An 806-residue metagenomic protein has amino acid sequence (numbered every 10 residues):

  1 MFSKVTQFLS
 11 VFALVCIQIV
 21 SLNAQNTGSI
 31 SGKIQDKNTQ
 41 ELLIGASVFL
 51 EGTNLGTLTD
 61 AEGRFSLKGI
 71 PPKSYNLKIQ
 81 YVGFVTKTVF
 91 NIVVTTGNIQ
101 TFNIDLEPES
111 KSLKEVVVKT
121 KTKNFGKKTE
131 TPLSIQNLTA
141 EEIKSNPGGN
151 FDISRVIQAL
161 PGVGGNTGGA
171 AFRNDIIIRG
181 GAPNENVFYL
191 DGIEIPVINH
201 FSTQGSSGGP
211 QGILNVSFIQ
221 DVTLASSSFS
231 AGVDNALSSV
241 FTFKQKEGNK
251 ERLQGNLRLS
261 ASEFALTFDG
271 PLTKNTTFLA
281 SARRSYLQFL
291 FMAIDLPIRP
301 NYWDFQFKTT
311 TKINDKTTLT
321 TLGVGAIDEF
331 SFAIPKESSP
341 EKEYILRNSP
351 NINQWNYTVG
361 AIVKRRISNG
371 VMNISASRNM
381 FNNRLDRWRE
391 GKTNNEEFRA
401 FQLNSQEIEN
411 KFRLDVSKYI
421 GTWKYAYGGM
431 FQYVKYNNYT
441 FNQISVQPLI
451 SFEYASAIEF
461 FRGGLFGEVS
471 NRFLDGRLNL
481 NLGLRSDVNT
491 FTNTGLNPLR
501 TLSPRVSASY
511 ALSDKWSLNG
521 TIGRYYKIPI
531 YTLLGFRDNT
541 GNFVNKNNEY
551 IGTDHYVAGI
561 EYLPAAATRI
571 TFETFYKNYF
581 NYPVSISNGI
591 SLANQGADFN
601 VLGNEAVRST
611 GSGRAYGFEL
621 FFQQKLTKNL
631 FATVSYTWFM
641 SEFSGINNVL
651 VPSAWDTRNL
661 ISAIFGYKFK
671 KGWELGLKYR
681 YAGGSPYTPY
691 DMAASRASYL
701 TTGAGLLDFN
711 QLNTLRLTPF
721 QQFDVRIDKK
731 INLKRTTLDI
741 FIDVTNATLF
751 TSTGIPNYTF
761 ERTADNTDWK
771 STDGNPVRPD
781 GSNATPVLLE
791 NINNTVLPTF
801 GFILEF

Functional and structural regions predicted by a protein language model:
L22-E115: Periplasm-facing N-terminal accessory domains of Gram-negative outer-membrane beta-barrel systems
V85, I92-N98, V117-S230, V240-K246: Periplasmic N-terminal accessory/gating domains of Gram-negative outer-membrane beta-barrel systems
V187, D221-G232, A236-K246, L253-P297 (+2 more regions): Predominantly transmembrane beta-strands of Gram-negative outer membrane beta-barrel pores used for transport
I198-N199, P335-S338, N382, N437-I444 (+4 more regions): Surface-exposed extracellular loop regions of Gram-negative outer-membrane beta-barrel proteins, predominantly
T310-D328, S349-G495, A511, P564 (+5 more regions): Face-selective signature of the C-terminal outer-membrane beta-barrel domain
A400-S405, E409-D415, E453-F460, G464-F466 (+4 more regions): Outer membrane beta-barrel strand-and-loop segments of large Gram-negative receptors, especially TonB-dependent
F473-L474, Y576-N578, F599-P686: Gram-negative outer-membrane beta-barrel transporters
F580, A632, Y681-G703, T718-Q722 (+1 more regions): C-terminal beta-signal and adjacent terminal beta-strands/loops of Gram-negative outer-membrane beta-barrel proteins
